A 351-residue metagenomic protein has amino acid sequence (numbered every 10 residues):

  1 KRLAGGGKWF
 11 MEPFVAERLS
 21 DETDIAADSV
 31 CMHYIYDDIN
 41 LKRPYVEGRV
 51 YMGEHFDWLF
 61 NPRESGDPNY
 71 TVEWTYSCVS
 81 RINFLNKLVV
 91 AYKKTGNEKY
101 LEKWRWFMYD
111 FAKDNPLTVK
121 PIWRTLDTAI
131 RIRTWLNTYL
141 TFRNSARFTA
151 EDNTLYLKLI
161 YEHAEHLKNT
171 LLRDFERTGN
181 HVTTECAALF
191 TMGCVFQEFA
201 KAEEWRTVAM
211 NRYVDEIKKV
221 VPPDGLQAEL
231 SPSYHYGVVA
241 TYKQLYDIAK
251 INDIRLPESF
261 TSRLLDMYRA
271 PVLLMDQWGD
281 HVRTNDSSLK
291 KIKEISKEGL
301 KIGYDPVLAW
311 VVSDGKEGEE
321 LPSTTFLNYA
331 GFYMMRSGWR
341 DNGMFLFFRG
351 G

Functional and structural regions predicted by a protein language model:
K1-G6, K103, G318-E320, G351: Short intrinsically disordered, low-complexity coil segments enriched in acidic
K1-Y45, V50: Extreme N-terminal leader/anchor segments
R2, F14, I35-N40, N61-R63 (+3 more regions): Structured loops at beta-to-helix junctions and adjacent beta-edge loops in soluble globular domains
R2-L3, R18, E22, H33-Y34 (+7 more regions): Residues that form generic nucleotide/phosphate-binding pockets
D37-K42, N144-F148, E198-A202, E320-M335: Short low-complexity stretches enriched in small and charged residues
E54-G66, Y70-L265: Aromatic-lined, polymer-binding surfaces characteristic of secreted/periplasmic polysaccharide-degrading enzymes
P222, L226-G351: Carbohydrate-active enzyme catalytic cores, enriched for enzymes that act on polyanionic acidic polysaccharides
